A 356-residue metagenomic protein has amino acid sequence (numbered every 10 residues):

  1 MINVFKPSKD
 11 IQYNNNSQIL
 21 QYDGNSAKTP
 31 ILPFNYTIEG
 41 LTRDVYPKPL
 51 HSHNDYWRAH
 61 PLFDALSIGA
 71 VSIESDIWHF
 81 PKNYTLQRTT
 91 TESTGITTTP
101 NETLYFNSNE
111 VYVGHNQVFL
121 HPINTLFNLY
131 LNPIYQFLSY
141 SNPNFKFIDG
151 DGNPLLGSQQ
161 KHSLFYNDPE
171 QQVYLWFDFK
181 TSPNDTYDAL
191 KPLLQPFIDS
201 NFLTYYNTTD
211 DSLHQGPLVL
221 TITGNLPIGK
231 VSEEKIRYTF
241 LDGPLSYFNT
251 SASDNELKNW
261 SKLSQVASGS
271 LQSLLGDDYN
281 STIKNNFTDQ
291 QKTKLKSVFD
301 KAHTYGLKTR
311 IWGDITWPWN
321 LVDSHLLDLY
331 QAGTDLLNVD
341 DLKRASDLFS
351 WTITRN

Functional and structural regions predicted by a protein language model:
M1-P47, Y56, S67, V71 (+1 more regions): Catalytic cores of phosphodiester-bond hydrolases, prominently lipid phosphodiesterases
A59: Glycine-rich phosphate-binding loop at the start of an alpha helix
